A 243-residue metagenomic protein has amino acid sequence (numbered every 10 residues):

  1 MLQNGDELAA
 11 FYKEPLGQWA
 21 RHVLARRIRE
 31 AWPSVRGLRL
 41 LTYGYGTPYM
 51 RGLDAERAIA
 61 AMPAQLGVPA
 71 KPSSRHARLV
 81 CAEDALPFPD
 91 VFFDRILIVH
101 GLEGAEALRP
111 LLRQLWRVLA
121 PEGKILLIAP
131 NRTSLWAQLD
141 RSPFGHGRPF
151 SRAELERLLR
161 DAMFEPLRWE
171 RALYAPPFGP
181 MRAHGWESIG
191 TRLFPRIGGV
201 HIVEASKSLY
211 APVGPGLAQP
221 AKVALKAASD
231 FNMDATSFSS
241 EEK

Functional and structural regions predicted by a protein language model:
M1-P33: Class I SAM-dependent methyltransferase Rossmann-like catalytic core, especially the SAM/SAH-binding loop
R26, A31-L86: Class I SAM-dependent methyltransferase SAM/SAH-binding core
I96-L97: Hydrophobic beta-strand segment of the Class I
R109-K124: A short glycine-rich, Lys/Arg-flanked "PGG" loop and its adjoining helix->strand segment in the class I
P130-H146: Short, glycine-/aromatic-enriched active-site segment of Class I SAM-dependent methyltransferases
H146-L173: Short alpha-helix
L167-G199: Conserved catalytic loop of SAM-dependent methyltransferase domains
S188-R192, I197-K243: C-terminal lobe and adjacent flexible extensions of AdoMet/dcAdoMet transferase-like proteins
